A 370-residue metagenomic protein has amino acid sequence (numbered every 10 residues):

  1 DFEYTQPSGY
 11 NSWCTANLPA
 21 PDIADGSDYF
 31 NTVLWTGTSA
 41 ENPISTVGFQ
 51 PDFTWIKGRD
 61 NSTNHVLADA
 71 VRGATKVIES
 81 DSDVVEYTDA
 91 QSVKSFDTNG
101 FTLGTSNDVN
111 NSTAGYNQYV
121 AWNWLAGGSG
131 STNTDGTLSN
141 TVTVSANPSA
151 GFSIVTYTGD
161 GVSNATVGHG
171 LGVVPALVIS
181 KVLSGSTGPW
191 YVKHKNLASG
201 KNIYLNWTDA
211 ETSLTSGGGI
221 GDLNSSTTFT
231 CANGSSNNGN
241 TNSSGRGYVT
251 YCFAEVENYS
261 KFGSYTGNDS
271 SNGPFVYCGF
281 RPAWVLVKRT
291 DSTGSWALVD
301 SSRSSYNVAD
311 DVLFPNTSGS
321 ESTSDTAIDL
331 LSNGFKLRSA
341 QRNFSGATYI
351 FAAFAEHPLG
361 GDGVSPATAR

Functional and structural regions predicted by a protein language model:
D1-R370: Surface-exposed molecular-recognition determinants
